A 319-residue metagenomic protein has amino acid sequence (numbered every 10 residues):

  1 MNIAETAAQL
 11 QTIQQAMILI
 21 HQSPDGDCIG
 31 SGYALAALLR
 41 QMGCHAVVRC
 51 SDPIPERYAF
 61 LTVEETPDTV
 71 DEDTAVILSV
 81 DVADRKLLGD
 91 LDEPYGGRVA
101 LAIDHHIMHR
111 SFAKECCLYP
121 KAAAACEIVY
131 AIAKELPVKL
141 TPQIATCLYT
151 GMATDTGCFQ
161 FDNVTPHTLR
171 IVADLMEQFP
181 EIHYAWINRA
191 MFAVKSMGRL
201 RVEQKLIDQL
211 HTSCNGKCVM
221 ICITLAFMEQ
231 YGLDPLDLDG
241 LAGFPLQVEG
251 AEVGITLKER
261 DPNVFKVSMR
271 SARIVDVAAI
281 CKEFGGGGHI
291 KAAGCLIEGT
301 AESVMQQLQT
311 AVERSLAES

Functional and structural regions predicted by a protein language model:
N2-E5, D81-A83, A133-E135: Short, motif-level signal for alpha-helix interfacial/capping segments enriched in acidic residues and aromatics/proline
N2-S23, C28-R57, D71-V76, T154-E283 (+1 more regions): Hydrophobic helix-and-loop "lid/oligomerization" segment in the mid-to-C-terminal part of catalytic domains
L10, T69-D71, D92-Y95, H109-R110 (+4 more regions): Solvent-exposed alpha-helices and their adjacent loops that cap or buttress functional pockets in soluble metabolic
L35-A36, P94-G96, L118-Y119, R170: Glycine-rich, phosphate-binding/catalytic loops in enzymes
T62-E115: Active-site cofactor/cluster-binding pocket
E64-P67, L118-K121, A272-R273: Short, hinge-like loop/turn segments at secondary-structure boundaries
H106-A173: Short alpha-helices
